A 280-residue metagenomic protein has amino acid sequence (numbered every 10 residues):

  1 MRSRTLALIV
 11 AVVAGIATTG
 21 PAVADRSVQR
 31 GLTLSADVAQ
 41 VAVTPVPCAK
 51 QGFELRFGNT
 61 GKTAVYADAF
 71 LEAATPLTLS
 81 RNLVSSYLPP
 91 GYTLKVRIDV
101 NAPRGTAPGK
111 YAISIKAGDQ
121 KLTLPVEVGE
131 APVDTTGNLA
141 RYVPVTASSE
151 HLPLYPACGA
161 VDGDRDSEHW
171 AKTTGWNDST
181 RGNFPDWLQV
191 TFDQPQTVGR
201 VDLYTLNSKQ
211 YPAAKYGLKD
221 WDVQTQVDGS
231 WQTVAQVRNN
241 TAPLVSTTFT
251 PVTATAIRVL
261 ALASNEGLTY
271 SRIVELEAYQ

Functional and structural regions predicted by a protein language model:
R4-L8, V23-T135: Long beta-sheet-rich domains in secretory-pathway and surface-associated proteins
I9-A17: Bacterial N-terminal signal peptides
G15, A67-A69, T247: Small side chains
G91, E130-L139, T241-T248: Short, surface-exposed linear segments at secondary-structure transitions and domain or protein termini
N101-G105, K110-E168, N207-D222, L262-Q280: Juxtadomain low-complexity/linker regions and immediately adjacent membrane-anchoring helices
S167-Q280: Aromatic, loop-rich ligand-recognition surfaces of beta-strand-rich domains
